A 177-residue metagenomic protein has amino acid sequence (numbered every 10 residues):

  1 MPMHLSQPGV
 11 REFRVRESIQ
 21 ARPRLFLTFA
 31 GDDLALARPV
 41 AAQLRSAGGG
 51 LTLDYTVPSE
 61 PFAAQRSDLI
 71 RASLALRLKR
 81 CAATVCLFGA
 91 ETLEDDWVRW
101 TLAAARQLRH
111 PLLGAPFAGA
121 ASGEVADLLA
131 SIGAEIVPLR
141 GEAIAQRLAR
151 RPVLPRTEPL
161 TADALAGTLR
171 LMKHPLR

Functional and structural regions predicted by a protein language model:
M1-R80, A164-R177: Conserved N-terminal substructure of TIR/SEFIR domains
F29-G31, F88, P116: Short beta-strand/turn micro-motifs composed of small residues that flank or help shape donor/cofactor-binding pockets
A90-Q107: Conserved TIR/SEFIR loop-to-helix hotspot centered on a Trp-containing motif with a nearby acidic residue
Q107-F117: A short helix->loop->beta-strand "cap" motif at the edges of active sites that frequently abuts
G119-I136: Glycine-rich, charge-decorated loop segments at or immediately adjacent to ligand/cofactor-binding or catalytic sites
E135-R177: C-terminal helix of von Willebrand factor
